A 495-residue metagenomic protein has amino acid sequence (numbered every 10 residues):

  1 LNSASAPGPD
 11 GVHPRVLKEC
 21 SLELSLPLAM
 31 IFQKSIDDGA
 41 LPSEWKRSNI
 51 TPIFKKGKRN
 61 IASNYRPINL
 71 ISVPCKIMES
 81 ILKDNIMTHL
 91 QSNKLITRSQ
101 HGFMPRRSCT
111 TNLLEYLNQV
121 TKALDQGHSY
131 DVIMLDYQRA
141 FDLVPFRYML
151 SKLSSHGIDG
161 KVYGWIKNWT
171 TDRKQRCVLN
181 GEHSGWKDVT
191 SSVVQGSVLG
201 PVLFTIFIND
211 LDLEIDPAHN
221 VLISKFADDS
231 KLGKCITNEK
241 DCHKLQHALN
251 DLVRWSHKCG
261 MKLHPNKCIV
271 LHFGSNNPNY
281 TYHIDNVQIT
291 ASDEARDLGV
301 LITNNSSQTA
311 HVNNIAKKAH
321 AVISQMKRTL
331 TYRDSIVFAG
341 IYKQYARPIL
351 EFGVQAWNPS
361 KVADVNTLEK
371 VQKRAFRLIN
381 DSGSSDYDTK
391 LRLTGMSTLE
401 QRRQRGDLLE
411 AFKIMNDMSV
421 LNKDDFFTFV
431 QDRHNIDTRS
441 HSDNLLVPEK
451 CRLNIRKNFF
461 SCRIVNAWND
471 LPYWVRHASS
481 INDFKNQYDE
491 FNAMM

Functional and structural regions predicted by a protein language model:
L1-N64, N69, I77, H183 (+4 more regions): Surface-exposed loop/turn segments and immediately adjacent short secondary-structure elements within folded domains
L1-V194: Conserved pre-catalytic core of RNA-dependent polymerases
G8, L28, I50, R66 (+21 more regions): Mobile genetic element proteins and their domesticated derivatives, centered on retroelements and DNA transposons
G8, R47-I50, R66, Q100-M104 (+9 more regions): Catalytic palm active-site di-aspartate
L82-Q100, P201-G233: Active-site palm subdomain of RNA-directed nucleic acid polymerases
A140-H156, S230-R254: Catalytic palm subdomain of template-directed nucleic-acid polymerases, centered on the conserved carboxylate motif
K262-E294: Short, conserved micro-motifs composed of acidic
V287-Q355: Basic, alpha-helical interaction scaffolds
